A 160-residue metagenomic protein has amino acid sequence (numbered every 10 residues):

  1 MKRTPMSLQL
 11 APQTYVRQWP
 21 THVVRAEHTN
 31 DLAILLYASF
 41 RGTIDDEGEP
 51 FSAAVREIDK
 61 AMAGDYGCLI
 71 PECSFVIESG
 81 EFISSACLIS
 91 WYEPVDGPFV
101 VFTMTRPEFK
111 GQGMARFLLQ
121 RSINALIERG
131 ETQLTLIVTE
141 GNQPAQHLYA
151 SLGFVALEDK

Functional and structural regions predicted by a protein language model:
M1-Q9, T135-V138, V155-K160: Conserved catalytic-core motifs of GNAT/GCN5-like acyltransferases
M1-R25: Acyl-donor-binding surface of acyltransferase catalytic domains
P20-L35, R41-E47: A short beta-loop-alpha structural element at the N-terminal edge of CoA-dependent acyl/N-acetyltransferase catalytic
A38-I44, S52-D96, V101-R106: Acetyl-CoA-dependent GNAT
S84-S85, A115, E158: A structural microfeature
T105, G111-E128, H147-S151: Conserved acetyl-CoA-binding loop-helix of GNAT-fold acetyltransferases
P107, L136-Q146: Conserved beta-strand-loop-alpha-helix junction that forms the acyl-donor binding cleft
L126-I137: Conserved GNAT acetyl-CoA-binding A-motif
